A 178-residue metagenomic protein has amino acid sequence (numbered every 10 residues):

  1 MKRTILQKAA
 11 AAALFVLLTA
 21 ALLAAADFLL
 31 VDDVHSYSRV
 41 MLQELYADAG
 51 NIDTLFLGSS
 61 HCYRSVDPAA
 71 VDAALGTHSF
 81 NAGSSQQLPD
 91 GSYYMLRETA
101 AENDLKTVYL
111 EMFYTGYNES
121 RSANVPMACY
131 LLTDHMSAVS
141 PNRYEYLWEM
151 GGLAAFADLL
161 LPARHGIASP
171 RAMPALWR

Functional and structural regions predicted by a protein language model:
M1-Q7: N-terminal Lys/Arg-rich, disordered targeting/topogenic segments
Q7-D27: Hydrophobic membrane-insertion alpha-helices, especially the h-region of bacterial N-terminal signal peptides
A13-A20, R39-Q43, P68-A73: A broad, low-specificity signal for short, low-complexity segments enriched in glycine/proline and polar/charged
L23-D33, H78-Q86: Acidic/glycine-enriched edge-of-secondary-structure segments
F28-N51: Alpha-helical transmembrane signal-anchor/signal-peptide segments
L57, H61-Y146: Membrane-embedded segments
V125-R178: Secreted/periplasmic serine-hydrolase-like ester/acetyl group-modifying domain
